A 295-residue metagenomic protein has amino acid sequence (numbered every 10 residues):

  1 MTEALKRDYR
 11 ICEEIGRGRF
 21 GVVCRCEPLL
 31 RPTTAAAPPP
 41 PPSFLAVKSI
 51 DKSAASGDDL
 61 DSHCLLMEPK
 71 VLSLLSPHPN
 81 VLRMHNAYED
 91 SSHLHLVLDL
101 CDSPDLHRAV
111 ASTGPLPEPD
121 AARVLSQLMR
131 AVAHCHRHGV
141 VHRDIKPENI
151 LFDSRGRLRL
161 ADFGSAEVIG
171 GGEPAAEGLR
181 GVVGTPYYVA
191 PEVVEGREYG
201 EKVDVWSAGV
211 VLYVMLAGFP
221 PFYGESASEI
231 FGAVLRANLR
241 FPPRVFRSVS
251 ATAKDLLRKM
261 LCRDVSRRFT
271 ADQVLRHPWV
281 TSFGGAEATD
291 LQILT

Functional and structural regions predicted by a protein language model:
C12-G18, V23: Protein kinase glycine-rich loop
V22-A54: Glycine-rich ATP phosphate-binding loop
A87: Activation-segment/catalytic-loop signature of the eukaryotic protein kinase fold
S91-D99, H107-R108: A conserved loop-to-beta-strand element in the N-lobe of protein kinase catalytic cores that borders the ATP-binding
V124-L125: Activation segment signature within eukaryotic-like protein kinase domains
D204: Conserved catalytic-loop aspartate of Hanks-type protein kinases
